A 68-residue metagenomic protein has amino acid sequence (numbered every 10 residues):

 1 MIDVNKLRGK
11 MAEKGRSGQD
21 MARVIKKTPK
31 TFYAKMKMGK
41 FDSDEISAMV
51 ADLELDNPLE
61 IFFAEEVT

Functional and structural regions predicted by a protein language model:
M1-D20: A short, Lys/Arg-rich alpha-helix, primarily the initiator
M11-E13, K37-K40: Short amphipathic helical patch at the helix-1/turn junction of helix-turn-helix
G15-Y33: Short alpha-helical DNA-recognition segment
D20, V50-L53: Long, compositionally biased
Y33-A34, F62: Key DNA-contacting residues within the recognition helix of helix-turn-helix
M38-A51: Short, basic-rich loop-to-helix N-cap that marks the start of a DNA-contacting helix
E54-T68: Short C-terminal boundary/hinge segments that cap the last helix of small helical domains
